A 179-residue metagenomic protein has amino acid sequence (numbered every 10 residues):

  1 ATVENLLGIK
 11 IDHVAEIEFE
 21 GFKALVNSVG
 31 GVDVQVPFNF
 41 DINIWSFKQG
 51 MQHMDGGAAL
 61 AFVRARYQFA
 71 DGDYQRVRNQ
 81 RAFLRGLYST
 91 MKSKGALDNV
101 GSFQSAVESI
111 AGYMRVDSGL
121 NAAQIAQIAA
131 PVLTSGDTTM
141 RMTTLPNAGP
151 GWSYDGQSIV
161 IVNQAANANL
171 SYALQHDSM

Functional and structural regions predicted by a protein language model:
V3-I11: Short, surface-exposed connector motifs at secondary-structure boundaries
N5, N27-S28, G112, T134-S135: Solvent-exposed polar/charged
I9, G31-V32, T138: Short, well-ordered coil loops that connect the C-terminus of an alpha-helix to the N-terminus of a beta-strand
E20-G101, S105-E108, M114: Flexible, polar/acidic helix-loop-strand segments at domain edges
M54, Y113-M179: C-terminal solvent-exposed extensions
